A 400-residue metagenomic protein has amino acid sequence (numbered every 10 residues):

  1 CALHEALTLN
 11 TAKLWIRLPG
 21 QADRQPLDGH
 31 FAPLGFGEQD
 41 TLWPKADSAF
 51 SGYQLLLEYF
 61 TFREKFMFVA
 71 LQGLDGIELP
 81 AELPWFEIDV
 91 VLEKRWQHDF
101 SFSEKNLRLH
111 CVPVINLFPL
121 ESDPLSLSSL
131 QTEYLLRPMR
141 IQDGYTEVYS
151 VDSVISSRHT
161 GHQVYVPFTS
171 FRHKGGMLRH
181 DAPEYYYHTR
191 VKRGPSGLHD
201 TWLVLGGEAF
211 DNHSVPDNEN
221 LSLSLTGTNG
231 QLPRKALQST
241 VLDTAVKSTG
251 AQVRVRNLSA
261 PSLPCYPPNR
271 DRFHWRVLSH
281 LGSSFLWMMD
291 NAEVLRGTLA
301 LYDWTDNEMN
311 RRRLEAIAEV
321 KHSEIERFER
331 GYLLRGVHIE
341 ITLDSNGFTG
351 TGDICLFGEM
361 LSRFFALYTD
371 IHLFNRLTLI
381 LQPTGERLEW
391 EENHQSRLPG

Functional and structural regions predicted by a protein language model:
A2-E184, T189-R190: Short, low-complexity Pro/Thr/Gly
S170-G400: C-terminal domain/tail detector
